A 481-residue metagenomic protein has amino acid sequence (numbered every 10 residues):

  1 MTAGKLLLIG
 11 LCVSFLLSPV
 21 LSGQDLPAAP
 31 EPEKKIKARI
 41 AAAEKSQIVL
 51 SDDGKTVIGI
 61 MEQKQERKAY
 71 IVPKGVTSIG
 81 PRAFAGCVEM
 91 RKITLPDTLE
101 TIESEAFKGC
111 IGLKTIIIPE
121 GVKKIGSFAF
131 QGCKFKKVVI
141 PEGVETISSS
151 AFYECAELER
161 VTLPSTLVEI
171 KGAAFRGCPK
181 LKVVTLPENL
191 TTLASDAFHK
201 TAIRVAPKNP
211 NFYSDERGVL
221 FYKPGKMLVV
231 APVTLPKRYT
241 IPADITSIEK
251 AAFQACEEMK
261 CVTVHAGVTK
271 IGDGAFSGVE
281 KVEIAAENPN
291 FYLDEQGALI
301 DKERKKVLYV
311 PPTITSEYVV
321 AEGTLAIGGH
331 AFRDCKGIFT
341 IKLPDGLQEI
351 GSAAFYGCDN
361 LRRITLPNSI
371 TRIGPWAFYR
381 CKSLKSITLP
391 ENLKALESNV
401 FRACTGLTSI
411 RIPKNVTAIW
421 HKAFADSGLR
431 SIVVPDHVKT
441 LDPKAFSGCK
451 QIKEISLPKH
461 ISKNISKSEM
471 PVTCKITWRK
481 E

Functional and structural regions predicted by a protein language model:
M1-I9: Bacterial N-terminal signal peptides that target proteins for export
I9-S18: Bacterial N-terminal signal peptides
L21-A28: Boundary at the C-terminal end of the N-terminal hydrophobic targeting segment
K34, A38-D52, K64-S78, V88-T101 (+17 more regions): Structural signature of tandem-repeat unit edges
V57-I60: Short linear proline/tyrosine/threonine-rich motifs used for host-factor recruitment and membrane trafficking/assembly
P81-A83, E103-K108, G126-A129, S148-Y153 (+11 more regions): Consensus positions within tandem repeat domains that build extended binding/scaffold surfaces
S468-M470: A structural signal for leucine-rich repeat
